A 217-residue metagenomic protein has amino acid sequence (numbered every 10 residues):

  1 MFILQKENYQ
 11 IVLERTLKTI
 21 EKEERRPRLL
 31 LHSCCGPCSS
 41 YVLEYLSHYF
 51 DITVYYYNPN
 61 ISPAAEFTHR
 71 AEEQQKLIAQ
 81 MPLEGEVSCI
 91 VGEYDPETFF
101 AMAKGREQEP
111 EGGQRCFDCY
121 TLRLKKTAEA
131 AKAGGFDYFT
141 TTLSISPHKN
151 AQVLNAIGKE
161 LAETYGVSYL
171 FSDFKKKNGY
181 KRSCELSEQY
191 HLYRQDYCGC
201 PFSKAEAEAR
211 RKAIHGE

Functional and structural regions predicted by a protein language model:
M1-Y41, L46-E217: Nucleotide-activated chemistry modules centered on ATP-dependent adenylation/adenylyltransferase
